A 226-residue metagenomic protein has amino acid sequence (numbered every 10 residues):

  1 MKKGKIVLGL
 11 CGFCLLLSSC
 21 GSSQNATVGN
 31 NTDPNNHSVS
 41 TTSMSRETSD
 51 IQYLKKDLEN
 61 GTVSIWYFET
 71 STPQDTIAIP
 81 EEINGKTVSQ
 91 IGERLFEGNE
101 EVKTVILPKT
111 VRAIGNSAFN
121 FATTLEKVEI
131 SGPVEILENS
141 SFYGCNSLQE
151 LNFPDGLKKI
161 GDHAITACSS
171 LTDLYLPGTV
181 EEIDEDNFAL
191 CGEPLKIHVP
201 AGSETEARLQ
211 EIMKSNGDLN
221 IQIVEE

Functional and structural regions predicted by a protein language model:
M1-L8: Bacterial N-terminal signal peptides that target proteins for export
L16-S19: C-terminal motif of bacterial Sec signal peptides marking the signal peptidase cleavage site
G21-Q24: Bacterial signal peptide processing site
G29-L58: N-terminal low-complexity, Pro/Thr/Ser-rich intrinsically disordered segments that act as propeptides or flexible
Q52-N60, T72-S89, E100-A113, T123-I136 (+4 more regions): Structural signature of tandem-repeat unit edges
S64-W66: Non-globular, low-complexity intrinsically disordered regions
G92-L95, G115-A118, E138-Y143, G161-T166 (+1 more regions): Consensus positions within tandem repeat domains that build extended binding/scaffold surfaces
T166, F188-L190, L209-K214: A structural signal for leucine-rich repeat
